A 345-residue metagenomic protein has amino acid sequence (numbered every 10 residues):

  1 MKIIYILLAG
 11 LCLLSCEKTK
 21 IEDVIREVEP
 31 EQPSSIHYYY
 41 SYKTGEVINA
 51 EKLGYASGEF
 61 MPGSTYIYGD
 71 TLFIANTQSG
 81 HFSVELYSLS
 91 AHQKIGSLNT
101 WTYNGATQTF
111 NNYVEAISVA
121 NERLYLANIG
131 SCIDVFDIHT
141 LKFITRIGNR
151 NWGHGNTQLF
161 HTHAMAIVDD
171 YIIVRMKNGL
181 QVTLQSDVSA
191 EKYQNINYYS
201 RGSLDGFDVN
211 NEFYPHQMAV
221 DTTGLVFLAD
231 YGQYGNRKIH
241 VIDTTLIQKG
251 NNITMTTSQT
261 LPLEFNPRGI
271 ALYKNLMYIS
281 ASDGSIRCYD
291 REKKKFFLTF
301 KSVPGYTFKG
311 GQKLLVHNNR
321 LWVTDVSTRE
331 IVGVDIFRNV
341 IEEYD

Functional and structural regions predicted by a protein language model:
L13-N49: Bacterial Sec-dependent N-terminal signal peptides
K43-A56, Q93-Q108, K142-N156, E191-V209 (+3 more regions): A short beta-strand motif characteristic of beta-propeller blades
E51-F82: Beta-strand-rich domains and repeat architectures in extracellular enzymes and scaffolds, especially beta-propellers
Y55-I67, Y103-S118, W152-A166, S203-D221 (+2 more regions): Beta-rich, blade/repeat-based domains predominating in secreted/periplasmic proteins but also intracellular
T71-A75, R123-L126, Y171-V174, L225-L228 (+2 more regions): Conserved beta-propeller blade signature
T77-S79, N128-G130, D170, M176-N178 (+3 more regions): Short loop/turn segments immediately following the C-termini of beta-strands
S88-Q93, D137-K142, L184-S189, D243-K249 (+2 more regions): Short loop/turn segments that connect beta-strands within beta-propeller blades
K309-D345: Blade-level signature of beta-propeller repeat domains, shared across WD40, Kelch, NHL, RCC1 and BNR/Asp-box propellers
